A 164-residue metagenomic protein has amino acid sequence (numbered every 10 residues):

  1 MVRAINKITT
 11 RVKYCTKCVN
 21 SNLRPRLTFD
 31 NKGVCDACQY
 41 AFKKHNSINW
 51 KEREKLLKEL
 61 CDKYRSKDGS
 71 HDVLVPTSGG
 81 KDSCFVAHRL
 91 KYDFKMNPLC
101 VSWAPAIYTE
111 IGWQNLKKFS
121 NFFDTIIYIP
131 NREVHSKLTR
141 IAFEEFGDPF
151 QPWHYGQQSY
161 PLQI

Functional and structural regions predicted by a protein language model:
V2-I164: ATP-dependent adenylation/nucleotidyltransferase module used to activate substrates
